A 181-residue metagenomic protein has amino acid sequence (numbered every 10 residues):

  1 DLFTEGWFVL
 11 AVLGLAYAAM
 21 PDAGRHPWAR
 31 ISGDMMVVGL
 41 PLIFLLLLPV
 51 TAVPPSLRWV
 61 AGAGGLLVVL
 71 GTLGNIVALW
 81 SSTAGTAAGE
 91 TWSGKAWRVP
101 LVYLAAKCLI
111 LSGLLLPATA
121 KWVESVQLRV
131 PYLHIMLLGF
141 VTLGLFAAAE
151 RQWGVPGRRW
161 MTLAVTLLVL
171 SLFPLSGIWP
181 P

Functional and structural regions predicted by a protein language model:
D1-P181: Hydrophobic alpha-helical transmembrane segments of multi-pass integral membrane proteins
